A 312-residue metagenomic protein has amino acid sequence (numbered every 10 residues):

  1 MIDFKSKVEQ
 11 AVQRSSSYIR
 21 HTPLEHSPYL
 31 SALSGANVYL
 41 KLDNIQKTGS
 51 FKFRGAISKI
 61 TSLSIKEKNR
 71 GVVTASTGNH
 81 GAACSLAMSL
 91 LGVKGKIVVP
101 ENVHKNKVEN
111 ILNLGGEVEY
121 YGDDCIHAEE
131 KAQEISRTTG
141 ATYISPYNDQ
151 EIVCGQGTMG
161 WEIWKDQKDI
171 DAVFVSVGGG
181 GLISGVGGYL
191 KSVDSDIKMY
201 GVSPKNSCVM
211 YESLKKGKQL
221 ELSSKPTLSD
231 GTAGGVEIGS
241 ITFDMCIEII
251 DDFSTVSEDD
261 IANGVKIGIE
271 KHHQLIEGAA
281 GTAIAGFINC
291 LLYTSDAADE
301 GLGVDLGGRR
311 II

Functional and structural regions predicted by a protein language model:
M1-S295: PLP-dependent amino-acid enzyme catalytic core
Y293-I312: Single conserved hydrophobic/aromatic residue that forms the stacking wall/gate of nucleotide- or nucleobase-binding
